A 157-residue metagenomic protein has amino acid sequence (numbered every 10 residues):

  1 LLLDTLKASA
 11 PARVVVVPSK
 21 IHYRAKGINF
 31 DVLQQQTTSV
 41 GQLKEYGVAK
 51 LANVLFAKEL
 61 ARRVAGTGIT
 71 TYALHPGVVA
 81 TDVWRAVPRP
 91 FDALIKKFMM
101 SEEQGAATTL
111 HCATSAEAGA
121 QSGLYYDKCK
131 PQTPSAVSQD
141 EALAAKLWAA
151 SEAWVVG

Functional and structural regions predicted by a protein language model:
L1, S115-A118, G157: Generic structural signal for alpha-helix termini and adjacent loop/cap motifs
L2-L3, T109: Hydrophobic core positions within the conserved protein kinase catalytic domain
L3, K7-I69, H75-K96: Catalytic loop of short-chain dehydrogenase/reductase
P11, Y23, G27, V137 (+1 more regions): Non-catalytic terminal and boundary segments that flank Rossmann-like NAD(P)-dependent oxidoreductase
V17, A49, A73, K96-P134 (+2 more regions): C-terminal helical subdomain
L33, K97, A150, W154: Residues that form generic nucleotide/phosphate-binding pockets
L43-L51, R62, E102-A106, E141-A142 (+1 more regions): Short C-terminal domain-edge/linker segments immediately following a structured domain
